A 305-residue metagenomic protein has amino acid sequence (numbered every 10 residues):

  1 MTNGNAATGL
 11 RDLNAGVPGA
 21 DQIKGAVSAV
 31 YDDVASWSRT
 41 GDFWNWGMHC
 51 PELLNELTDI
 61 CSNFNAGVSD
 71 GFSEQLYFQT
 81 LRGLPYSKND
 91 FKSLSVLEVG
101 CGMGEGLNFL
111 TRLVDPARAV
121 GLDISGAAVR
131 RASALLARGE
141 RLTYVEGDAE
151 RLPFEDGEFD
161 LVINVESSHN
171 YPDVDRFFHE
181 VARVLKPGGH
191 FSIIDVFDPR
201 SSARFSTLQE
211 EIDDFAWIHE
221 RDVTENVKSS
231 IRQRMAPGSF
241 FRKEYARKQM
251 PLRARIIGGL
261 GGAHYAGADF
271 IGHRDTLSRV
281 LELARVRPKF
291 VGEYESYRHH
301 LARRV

Functional and structural regions predicted by a protein language model:
T2-G47: N-terminal auxiliary segments of SAM/dcSAM-dependent transferases
D32-Q75: Class I SAM-dependent transferase core
N55-E56, G71-K92: Conserved alpha-helix/loop element of class I SAM-dependent methyltransferases that forms part of the SAM/SAH-binding
L97, M103-R151: Class I SAM-dependent methyltransferase SAM/SAH-binding core
E150-V162: A short acidic, Gly/Pro-enriched loop at the edge of an enzyme's catalytic core that lines a small-molecule cofactor
D175-P187: A short glycine-rich, Lys/Arg-flanked "PGG" loop and its adjoining helix->strand segment in the class I
G188-D195: Conserved beta-strand signature within the Rossmann-like core of class I S-adenosyl-L-methionine
A203-P288: Substrate-binding/catalytic lobe of Class I Rossmann-like enzymes that use SAM or dcSAM, i.e., the mid-to-C-terminal
